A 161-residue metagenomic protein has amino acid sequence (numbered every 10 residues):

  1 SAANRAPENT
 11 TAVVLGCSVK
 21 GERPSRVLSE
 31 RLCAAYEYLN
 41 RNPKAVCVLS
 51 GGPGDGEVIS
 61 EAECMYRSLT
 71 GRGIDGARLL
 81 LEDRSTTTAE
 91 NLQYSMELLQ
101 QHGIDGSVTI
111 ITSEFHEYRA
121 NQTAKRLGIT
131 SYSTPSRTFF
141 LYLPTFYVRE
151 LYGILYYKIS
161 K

Functional and structural regions predicted by a protein language model:
S1-R149: A structural signal for short, hydrophobic/glycine-enriched beta-strand patches
L143-K161: A transmembrane-helix-recognition feature enriched in membrane-embedded lipid enzymes and envelope glyco-/phospholipid
